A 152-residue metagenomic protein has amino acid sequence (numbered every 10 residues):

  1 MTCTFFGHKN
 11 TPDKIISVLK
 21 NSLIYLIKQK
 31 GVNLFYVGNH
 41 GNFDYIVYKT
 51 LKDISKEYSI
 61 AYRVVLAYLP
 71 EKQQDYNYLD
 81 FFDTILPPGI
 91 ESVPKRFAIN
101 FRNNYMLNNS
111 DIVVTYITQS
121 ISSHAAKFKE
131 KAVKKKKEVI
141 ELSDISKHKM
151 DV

Functional and structural regions predicted by a protein language model:
M1, K9-V152: Acidic/glycine-enriched connector segments
